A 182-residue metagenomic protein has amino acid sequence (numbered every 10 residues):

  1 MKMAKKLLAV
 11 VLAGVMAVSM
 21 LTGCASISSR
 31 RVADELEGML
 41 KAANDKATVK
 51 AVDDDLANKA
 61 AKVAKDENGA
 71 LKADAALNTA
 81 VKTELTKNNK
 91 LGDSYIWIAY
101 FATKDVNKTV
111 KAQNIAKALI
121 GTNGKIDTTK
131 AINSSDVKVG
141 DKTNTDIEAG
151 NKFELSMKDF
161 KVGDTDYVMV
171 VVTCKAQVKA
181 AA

Functional and structural regions predicted by a protein language model:
M1-V11: Bacterial Sec-dependent N-terminal signal peptides
A4, S26-A43, D166-A182: Short N-terminal secondary-structure initiator segments
A4, V49, D53-D54, N107 (+1 more regions): Short, structured coil/loop segments at alpha-helix boundaries
S19-G23: C-terminal motif of bacterial Sec signal peptides marking the signal peptidase cleavage site
S26-L91, A149-F153: Short, well-ordered surface patches within globular domains
K87-A182: A well-ordered secondary-structure block
